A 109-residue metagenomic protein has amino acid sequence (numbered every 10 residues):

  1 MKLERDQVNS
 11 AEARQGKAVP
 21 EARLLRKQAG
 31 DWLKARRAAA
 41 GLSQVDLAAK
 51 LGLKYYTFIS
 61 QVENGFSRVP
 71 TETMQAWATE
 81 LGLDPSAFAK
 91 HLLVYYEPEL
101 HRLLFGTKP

Functional and structural regions predicted by a protein language model:
K2-A39, F105: A short, Lys/Arg-rich alpha-helix, primarily the initiator
W32, S43, P70-T73: Residues that mark the N-terminal boundary/hinge immediately upstream of a DNA-recognition element
A39-Q61: Short alpha-helical DNA-recognition segment
V62-E63, T73, L92: DNA major-groove recognition helix of helix-turn-helix
P70-F88: DNA major-groove recognition helix of helix-turn-helix/homeodomain DNA-binding modules
T79, A87-P109: Short, charged recognition helix plus adjacent turn of helix-turn-helix-like nucleic-acid-binding domains
